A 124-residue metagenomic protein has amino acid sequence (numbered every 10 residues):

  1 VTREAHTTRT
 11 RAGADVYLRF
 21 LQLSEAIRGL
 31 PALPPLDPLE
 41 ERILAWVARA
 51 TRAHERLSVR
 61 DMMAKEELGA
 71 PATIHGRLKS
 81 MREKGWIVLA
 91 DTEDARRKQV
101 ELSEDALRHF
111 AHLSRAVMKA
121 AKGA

Functional and structural regions predicted by a protein language model:
V1-D37: N-terminal leader segment of winged-helix/HTH proteins
E40-L44: Short, leucine-enriched amphipathic alpha-helices that occur as contiguous helical runs
W46-A50: Short amphipathic alpha-helical elements of helix-turn-helix/winged-helix folds
A53-K65: Short acidic, hydrophobic short linear motifs in intrinsically disordered regions
V59-D61, K79, K98: Residues within the helices of the helix-turn-helix
L68-E83: Short amphipathic alpha-helical interaction segments
R82-T92: A short, conserved structural fragment
T92-S114: Short, cationic-aromatic polyanion-contact patches
